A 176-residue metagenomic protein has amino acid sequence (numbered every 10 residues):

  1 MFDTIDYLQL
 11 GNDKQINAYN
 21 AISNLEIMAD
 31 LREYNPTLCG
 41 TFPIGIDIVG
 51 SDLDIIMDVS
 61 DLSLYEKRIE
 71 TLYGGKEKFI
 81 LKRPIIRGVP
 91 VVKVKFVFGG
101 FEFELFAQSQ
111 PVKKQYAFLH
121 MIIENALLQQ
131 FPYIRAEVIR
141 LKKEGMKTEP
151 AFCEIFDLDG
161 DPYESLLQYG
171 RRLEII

Functional and structural regions predicted by a protein language model:
M1-C39: Helical scaffold of the NTase/Pol beta-like nucleotidyltransferase catalytic core
M1-D3, Q9, D13, N24 (+2 more regions): Sequence termini and other peripheral, non-core segments
L8-S23, V59-G99: Metal-dependent nucleotidyltransferase catalytic core
L25-L64: Active-site nucleotide-donor binding segment shared across nucleotidyl transfer reactions
T37-C39, I56, K95-V97, E104-F106: Residues in well-ordered beta-strands of folded domains
P43-I44, R87, V112: Short, catalytically relevant binding-site loops at active-site mouths
G75, E104-P111: Active-site ExK catalytic segment of metal-dependent nucleases
K113-I176: Catalytic cores of NTP-dependent nucleotidyl/adenyl transfer enzymes across multiple folds
